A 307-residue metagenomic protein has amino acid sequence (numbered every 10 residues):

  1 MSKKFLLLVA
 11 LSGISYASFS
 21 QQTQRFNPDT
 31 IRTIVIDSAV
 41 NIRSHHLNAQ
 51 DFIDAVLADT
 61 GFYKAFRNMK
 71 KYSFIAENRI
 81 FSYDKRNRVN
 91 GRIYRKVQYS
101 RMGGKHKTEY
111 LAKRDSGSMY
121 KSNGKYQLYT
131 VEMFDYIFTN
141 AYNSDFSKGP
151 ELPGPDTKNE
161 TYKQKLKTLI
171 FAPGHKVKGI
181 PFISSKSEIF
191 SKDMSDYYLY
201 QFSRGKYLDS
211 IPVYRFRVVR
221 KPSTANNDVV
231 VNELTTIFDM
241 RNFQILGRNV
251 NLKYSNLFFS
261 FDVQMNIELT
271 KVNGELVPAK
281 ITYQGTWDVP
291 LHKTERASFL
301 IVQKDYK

Functional and structural regions predicted by a protein language model:
M1-T30: Bacterial Sec-dependent N-terminal signal peptides
S15, M119, I267-K271: Assembly/interface hotspot detector across virion components, adhesins/toxins, and nucleic-acid enzymes
S15-Y16, S20, F62, F258-F259 (+1 more regions): Alpha-helix boundary/interfacial micro-motifs
Q22-P212, R220-D228, H292-K307: Structured extracytoplasmic
S187-D193, Q201-F202, Y207-K307: Gly/Pro-enriched, hydrophobic low-complexity segments that function as extracytoplasmic propeptides/linkers
